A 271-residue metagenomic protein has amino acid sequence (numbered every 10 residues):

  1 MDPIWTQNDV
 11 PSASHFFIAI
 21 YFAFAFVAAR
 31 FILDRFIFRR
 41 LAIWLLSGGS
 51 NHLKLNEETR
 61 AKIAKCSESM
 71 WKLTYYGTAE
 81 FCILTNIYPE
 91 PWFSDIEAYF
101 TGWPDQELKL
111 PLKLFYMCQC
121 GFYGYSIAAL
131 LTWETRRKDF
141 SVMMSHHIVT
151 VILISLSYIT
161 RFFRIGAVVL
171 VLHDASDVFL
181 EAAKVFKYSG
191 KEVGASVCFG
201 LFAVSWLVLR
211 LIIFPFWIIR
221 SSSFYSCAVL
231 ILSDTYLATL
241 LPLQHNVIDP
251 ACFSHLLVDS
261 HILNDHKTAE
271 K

Functional and structural regions predicted by a protein language model:
M1-F163, K184-G190, G194-W206, F214-F253 (+1 more regions): Membrane-helix and juxtamembrane interface regions of eukaryotic multi-pass membrane proteins
T160-V168, L172: Membrane-water interface signatures at transmembrane helix termini and the short loops that connect adjacent helices
L170-D174, A203-L207: Transmembrane helix-bundle signature of multi-pass membrane transporters/permeases
L172-A183: Alpha-helical transmembrane segments and their membrane-interface exit regions
